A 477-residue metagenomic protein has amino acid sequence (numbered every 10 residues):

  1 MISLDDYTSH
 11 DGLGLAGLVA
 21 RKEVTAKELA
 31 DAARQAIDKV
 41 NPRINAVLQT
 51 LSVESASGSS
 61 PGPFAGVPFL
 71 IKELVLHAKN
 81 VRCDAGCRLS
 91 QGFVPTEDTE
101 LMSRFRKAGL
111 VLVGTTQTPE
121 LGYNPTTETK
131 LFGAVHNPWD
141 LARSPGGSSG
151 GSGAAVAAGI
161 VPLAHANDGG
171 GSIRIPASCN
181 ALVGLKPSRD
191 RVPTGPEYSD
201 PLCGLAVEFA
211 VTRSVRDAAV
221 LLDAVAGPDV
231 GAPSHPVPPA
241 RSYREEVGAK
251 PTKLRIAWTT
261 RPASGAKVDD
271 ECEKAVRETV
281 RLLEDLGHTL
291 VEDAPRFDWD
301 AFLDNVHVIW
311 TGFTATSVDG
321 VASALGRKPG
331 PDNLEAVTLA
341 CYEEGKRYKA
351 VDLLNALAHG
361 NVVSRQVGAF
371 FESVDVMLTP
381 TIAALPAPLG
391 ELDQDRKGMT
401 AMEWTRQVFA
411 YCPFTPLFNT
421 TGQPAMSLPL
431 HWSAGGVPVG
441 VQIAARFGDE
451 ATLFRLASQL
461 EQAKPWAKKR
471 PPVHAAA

Functional and structural regions predicted by a protein language model:
M1-V94, G122-N124, Y243-V247, V276 (+5 more regions): Short, well-ordered alpha-helical
I2-S3, F64-C87, E245-T260, I309-G368 (+3 more regions): Short helix-loop capping/hinge segments that flank enzyme active sites or metal/cofactor-binding pockets
G14-R21, L70, L89-F93, A206-R213 (+2 more regions): Short, well-ordered beta-strand elements within core beta-sheets of diverse protein domains
E23-A30, T99, S242-E245, V268-P295 (+2 more regions): Acyltransferase
R88, S234-H235, N355, A387-C412: Short, surface-exposed loop/helix-turn segments at secondary-structure junctions that function as lids/hinges flanking
E97-D229, N419-H431, G435-G440: Short glycine/serine-rich loop segments
K186-T279, F297, A463-A477: A short helix-breaking turn/cap at a secondary-structure junction
Q366-G368, T405-L428: Small-aliphatic-rich amphipathic alpha-helix that forms the alpha element of a beta-alpha
